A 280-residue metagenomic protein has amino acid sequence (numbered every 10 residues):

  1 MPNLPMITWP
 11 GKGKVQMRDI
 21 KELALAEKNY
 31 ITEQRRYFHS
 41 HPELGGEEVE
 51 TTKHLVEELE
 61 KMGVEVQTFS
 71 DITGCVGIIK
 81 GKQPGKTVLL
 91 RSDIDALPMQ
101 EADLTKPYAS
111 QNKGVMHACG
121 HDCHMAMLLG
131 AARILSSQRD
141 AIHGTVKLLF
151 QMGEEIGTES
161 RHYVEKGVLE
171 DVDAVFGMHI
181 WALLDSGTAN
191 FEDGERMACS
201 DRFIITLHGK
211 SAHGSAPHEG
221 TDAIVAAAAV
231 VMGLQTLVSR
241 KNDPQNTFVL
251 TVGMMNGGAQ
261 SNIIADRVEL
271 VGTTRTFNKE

Functional and structural regions predicted by a protein language model:
M1-Q16: Short, Lys/Arg-enriched N-terminal segments with co-localized hydrophobic residues within the first ~10-30 amino acids
G13, M17-H117, D122, A126-H143: Acidic/His- and Gly-rich active-site-bordering loop/insert found across diverse amide/peptide-bond hydrolases
F38, Y163, G272: Residue-level signal for inorganic ion chemistry
G46, A126, T158-E159, E280: Residues that form or flank phosphate/diphosphate-binding pockets in enzymes that use nucleotide phosphates
V76, L97-M99, L104-M116, C123 (+2 more regions): Histidine/acidic-residue-rich, glycine-tolerant segments that coordinate divalent metal ions
I79, L207-G209, T274-T276: Short beta-strand-to-loop capping motifs
L90, F203-I205, L270-G272: Short beta-strand motif preference
S261-E280: A conserved active-site cap/scaffold subdomain adjacent to cofactor or substrate pockets
